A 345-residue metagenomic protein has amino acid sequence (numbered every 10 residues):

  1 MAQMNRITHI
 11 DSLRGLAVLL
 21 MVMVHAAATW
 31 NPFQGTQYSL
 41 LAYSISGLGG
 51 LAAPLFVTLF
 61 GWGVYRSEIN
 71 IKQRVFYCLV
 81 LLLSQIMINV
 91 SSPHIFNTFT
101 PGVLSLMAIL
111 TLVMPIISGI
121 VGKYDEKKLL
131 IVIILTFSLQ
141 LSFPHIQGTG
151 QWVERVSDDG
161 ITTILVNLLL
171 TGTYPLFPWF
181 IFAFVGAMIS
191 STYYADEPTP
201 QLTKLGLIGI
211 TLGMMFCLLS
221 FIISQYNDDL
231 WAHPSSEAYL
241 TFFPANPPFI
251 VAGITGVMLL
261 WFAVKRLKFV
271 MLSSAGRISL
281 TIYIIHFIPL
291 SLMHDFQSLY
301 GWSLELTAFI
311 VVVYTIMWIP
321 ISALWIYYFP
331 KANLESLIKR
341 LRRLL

Functional and structural regions predicted by a protein language model:
M1-L345: Alpha-helical transmembrane segments and their immediate juxtamembrane cytosolic regions
